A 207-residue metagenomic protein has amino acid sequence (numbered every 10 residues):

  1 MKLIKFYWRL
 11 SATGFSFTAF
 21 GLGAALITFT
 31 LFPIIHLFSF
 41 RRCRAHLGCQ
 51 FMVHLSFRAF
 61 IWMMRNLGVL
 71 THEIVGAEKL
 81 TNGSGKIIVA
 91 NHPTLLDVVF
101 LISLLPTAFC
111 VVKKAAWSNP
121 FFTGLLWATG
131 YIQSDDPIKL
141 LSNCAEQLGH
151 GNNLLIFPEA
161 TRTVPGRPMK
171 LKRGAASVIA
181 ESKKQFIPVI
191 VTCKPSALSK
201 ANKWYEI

Functional and structural regions predicted by a protein language model:
M1-K86: Membrane-anchoring hydrophobic helices of lipid-metabolizing enzymes
F32-L55, L67, N82-D136: Catalytic core of membrane glycerolipid acyltransferases/transacylases, capturing the structured, soluble-facing
L67-V75, D135-I138, M169, P195: Short gly/ser/thr-rich secondary-structure transition/capping motifs
G85-I87, N153-F157: Residue-level preference for the first positions of well-ordered beta-strands
H92-T94, E159-T163: Short glycine-rich anion-binding loops that position phosphate/pyrophosphate groups of nucleotides and phosphorylated
P120-G124, G149, N153, V164-I207: A cross-family acyltransferase "interaction/gating" segment
L140-C144: Short acidic active-site motifs
